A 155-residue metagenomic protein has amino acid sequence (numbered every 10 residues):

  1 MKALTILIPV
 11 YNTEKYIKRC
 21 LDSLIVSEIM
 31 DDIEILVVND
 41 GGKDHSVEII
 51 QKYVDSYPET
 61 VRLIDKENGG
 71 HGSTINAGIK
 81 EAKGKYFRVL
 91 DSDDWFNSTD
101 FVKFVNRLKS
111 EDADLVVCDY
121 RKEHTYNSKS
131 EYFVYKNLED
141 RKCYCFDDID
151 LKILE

Functional and structural regions predicted by a protein language model:
M1-E155: Nucleotide-sugar donor-binding/catalytic module of glycosyltransferases that assemble extracellular/cell-envelope
